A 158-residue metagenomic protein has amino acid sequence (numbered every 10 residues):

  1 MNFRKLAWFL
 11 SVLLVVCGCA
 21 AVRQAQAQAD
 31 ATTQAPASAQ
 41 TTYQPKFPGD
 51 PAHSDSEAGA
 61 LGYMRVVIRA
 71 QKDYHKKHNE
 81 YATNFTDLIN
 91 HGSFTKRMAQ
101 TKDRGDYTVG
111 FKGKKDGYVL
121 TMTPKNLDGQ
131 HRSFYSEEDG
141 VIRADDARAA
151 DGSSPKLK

Functional and structural regions predicted by a protein language model:
M1-R4: N-terminal secretory signal peptides that target proteins for export/translocation
F9-G18: Bacterial N-terminal signal peptides
A20-A29: Bacterial lipoprotein signal-peptidase II cleavage site
A31-D55, G62, V66-H131, S136-D139 (+2 more regions): Extracellular/periplasmic head regions of type IV pilus-like filament subunits
